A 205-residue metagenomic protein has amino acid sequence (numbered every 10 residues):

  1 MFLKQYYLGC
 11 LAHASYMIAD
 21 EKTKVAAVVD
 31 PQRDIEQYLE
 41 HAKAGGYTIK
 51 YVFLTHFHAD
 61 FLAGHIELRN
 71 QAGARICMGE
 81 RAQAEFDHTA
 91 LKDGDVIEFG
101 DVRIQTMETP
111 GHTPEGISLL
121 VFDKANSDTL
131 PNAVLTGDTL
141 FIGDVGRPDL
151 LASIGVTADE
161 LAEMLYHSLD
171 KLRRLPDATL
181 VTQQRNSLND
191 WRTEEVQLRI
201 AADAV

Functional and structural regions predicted by a protein language model:
M1-T48, L119-V121, A125-G137, I142-G143: Conserved beta-strand hairpin/beta-sheet module of binuclear metal-dependent hydrolase folds, prominently
F2-K4, T48, R75, R103-Q105 (+1 more regions): Conserved beta-strand segments of alpha/beta enzyme cores
H13, H56-F61, H65, H88 (+2 more regions): Histidine-centered active-site/metal-ligand motif
K24, R103, T113-V205: Metallo-beta-lactamase
V25, H65, N70, A74-I76 (+3 more regions): Hydrophobic, small-residue-rich alpha-helical packing segments that form membrane-like cores
V28-V29, I49-H58, C77-R81, T109-G111 (+3 more regions): Active-site neighborhood of phospho(di)ester-bond hydrolases with catalytic His/Asp-centered motifs
R33-C77: Active-site metal-binding motif and surrounding structural segment of the metallo-beta-lactamase
E40-H41, G64-E67, T89-A90, P148 (+1 more regions): Short amphipathic alpha-helical segments
